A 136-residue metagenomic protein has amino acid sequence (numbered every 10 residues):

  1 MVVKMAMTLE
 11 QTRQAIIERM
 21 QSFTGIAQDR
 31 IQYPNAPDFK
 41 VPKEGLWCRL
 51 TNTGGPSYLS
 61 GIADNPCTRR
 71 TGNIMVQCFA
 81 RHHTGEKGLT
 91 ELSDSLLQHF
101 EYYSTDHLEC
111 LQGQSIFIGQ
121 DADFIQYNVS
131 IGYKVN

Functional and structural regions predicted by a protein language model:
V2-P66, T84-S95, Y103, D121: Small/polar-rich, solvent-exposed N-terminal microdomains that initiate assembly or binding
S22, D94-N136: Acidic-leaning, charged glycine-interspersed low-complexity segments
P34-N35, F79, Q114-I116: Compositionally biased, intrinsically disordered low-complexity segments enriched in polar/proline residues
L59, T68-N73, L97, L111: Solvent-exposed, well-ordered amphipathic alpha-helical segments that flank/support binding or catalytic loops
P66-H82, I125-N136: Oligomerization/assembly interface segments of phage tail-like spikes and tubes
C78-E86, T105-C110: Short C-terminal domain-edge/linker segments immediately following a structured domain
